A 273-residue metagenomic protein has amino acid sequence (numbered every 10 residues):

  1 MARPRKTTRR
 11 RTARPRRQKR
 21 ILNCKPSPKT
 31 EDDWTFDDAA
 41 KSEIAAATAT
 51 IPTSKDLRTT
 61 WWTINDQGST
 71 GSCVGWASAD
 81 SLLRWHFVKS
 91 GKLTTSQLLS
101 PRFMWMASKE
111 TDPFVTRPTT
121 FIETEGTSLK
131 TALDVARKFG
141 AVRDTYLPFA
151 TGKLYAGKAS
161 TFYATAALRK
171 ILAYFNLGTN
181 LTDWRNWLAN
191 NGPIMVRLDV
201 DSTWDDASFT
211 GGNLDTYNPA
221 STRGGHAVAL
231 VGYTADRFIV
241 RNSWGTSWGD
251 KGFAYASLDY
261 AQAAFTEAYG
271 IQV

Functional and structural regions predicted by a protein language model:
A2-R5, R10-K19, K25, I51-T53 (+3 more regions): Predominantly the structural core of cysteine protease catalytic domains
K19-A46: Active-site-proximal helix-loop elements at catalytic-domain edges
S27, D37, K41-S42, T60-T63 (+3 more regions): A generic signature of intrinsically disordered, low-complexity regions enriched in glycine/proline and charged/polar
A46-R58: Active-site-adjacent bridging/hinge elements
R58-M106, T120-K138: Active-site-adjacent structural elements in enzyme catalytic domains
